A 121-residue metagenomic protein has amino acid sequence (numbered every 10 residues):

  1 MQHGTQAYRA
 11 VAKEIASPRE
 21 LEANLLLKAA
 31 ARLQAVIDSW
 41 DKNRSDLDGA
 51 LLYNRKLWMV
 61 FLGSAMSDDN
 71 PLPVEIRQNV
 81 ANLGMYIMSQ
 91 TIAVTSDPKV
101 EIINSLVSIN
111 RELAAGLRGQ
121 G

Functional and structural regions predicted by a protein language model:
M1-M59, M66-S67, P71-P73, R77-G121: N-terminal intrinsically disordered, cationic/polar leader segments that include organellar targeting peptides
